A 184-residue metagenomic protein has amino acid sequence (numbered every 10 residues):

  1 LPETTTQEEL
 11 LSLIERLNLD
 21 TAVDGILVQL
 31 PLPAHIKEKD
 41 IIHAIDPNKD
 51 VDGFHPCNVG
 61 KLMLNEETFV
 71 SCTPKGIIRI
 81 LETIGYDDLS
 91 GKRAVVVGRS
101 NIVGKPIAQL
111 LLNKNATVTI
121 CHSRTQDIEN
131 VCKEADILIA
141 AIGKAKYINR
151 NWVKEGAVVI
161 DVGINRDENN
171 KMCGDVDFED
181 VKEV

Functional and structural regions predicted by a protein language model:
P2-T5, T68-W152, V158, C173-E179: Glycine-rich phosphate/diphosphate-binding loop of Rossmann-like nucleotide-binding domains
T4-T6, L17, P31-H35: A short acidic, glycine/proline-enriched capping/turn motif at secondary-structure boundaries, especially helix N-cap
E8-L10, V59, N130: Short, conserved loop-to-beta-strand elements that form functional interface hotspots
E9-T21: Short, well-structured alpha-helical segments in soluble
A22-D40, E134-E168: Glycine-rich phosphate-binding loop
L27-L89, I107: Anion-binding alpha/beta catalytic cores of soluble intermediary-metabolism enzymes, centered on
K37-H55, V59, E155, I160-V184: Rossmann-fold NAD(P)-binding glycine/threonine-rich loop
